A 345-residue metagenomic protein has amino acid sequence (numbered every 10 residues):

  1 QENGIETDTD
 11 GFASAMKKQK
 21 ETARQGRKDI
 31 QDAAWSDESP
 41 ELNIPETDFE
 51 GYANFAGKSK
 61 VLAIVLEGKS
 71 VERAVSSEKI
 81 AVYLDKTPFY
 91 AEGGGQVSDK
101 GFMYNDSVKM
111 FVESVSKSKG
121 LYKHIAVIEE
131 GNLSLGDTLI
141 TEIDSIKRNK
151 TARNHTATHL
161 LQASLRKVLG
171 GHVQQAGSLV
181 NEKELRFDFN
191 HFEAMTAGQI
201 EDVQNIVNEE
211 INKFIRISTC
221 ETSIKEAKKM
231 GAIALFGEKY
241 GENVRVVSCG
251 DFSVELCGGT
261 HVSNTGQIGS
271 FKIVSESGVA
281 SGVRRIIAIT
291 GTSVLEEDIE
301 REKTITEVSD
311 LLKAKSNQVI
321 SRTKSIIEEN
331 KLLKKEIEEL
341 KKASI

Functional and structural regions predicted by a protein language model:
Q1-I345: A glycine- and charged-residue-rich anion-binding loop/surface
